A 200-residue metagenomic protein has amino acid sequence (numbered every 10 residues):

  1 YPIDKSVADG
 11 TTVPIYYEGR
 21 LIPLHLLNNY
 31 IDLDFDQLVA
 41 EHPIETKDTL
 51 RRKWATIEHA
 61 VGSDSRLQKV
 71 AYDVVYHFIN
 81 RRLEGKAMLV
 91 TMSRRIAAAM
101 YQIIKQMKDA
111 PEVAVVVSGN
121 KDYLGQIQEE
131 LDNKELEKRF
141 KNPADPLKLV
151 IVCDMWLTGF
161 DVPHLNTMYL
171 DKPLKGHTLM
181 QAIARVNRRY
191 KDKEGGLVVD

Functional and structural regions predicted by a protein language model:
Y1, D9-I15, E84-G85, D109-E112 (+3 more regions): Short glycine-/polar-rich loops that comprise or flank the Walker A/P-loop and associated switch/sensor motifs
Y1-E84, Y101: Interdomain helical connector at the RecA1-RecA2 junction of SF1/SF2 helicase-like NTPases
L21-L26, R94-I96, N120-D122, W156-T158 (+2 more regions): Conserved nucleotide-binding/hydrolysis micro-motifs of P-loop NTPases
I31-L33, I103-K108, I127-E130, L165-M168 (+1 more regions): Short secondary-structure boundary/capping segments
R51-V152: Conserved C-terminal RecA-like helicase domain
P146, L179, I183-D200: Conserved segment of the helicase C-terminal RecA-like domain
I151-L165, A184-R189: SF2 helicase motor core recognition
